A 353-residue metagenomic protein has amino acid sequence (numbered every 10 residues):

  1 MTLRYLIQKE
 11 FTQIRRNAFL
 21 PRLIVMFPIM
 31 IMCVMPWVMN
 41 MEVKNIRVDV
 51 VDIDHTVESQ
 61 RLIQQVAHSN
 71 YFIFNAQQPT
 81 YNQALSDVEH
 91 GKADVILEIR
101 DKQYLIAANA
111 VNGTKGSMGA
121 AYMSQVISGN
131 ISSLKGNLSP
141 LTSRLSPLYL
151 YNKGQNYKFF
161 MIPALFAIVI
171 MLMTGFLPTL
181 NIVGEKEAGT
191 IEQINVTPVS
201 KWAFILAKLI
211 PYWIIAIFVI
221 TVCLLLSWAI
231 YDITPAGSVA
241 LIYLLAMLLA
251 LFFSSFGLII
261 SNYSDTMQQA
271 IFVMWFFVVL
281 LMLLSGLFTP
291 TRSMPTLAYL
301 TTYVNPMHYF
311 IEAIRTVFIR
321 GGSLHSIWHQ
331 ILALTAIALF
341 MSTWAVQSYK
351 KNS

Functional and structural regions predicted by a protein language model:
M1-K158: Extracytoplasmic/periplasmic domains immediately adjacent to an N-terminal transmembrane anchor in multi-pass membrane
I14, G175-T197, S353: Transmembrane helix boundary and interhelical loop/hinge segments in multi-pass membrane proteins
V34-V43, D265-V304: Transmembrane helix segments
N82, Y151-Q155, T234, G286-F340: Membrane-interfacial helix-loop-helix junctions in multi-pass membrane proteins
K158-L180: Long, hydrophobic alpha-helical segments
L180, G184, L224, W228 (+6 more regions): Transmembrane helix-loop junction
K201, I205-W275, V279, L324-I331 (+1 more regions): Alpha-helical transmembrane segments and their short interhelical loops
I259, Y263, F318, A333-S353: Junction motif at the cytosolic side of a transmembrane helix
